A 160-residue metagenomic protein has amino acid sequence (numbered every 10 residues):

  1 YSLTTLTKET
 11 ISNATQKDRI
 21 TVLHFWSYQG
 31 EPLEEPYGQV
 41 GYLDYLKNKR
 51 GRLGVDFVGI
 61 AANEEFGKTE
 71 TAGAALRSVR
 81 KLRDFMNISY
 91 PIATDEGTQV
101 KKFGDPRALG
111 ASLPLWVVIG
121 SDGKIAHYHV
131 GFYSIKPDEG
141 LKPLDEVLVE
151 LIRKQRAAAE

Functional and structural regions predicted by a protein language model:
Y1-T21, D44-N48: A short beta-strand-turn-helix
I11-Q39: Short active-site neighborhood of thiol/selenol oxidoreductases, capturing the structured segment around
S12-Q16, K101-A108: Short amphipathic alpha-helix with an adjacent loop that forms part of the alpha/beta core around
V22-L23, F57, W116: Hydrophobic beta-strand anchors of alpha/beta hydrolase catalytic cores
F25-S27, I60-N63, A93-G97, G120-S121 (+1 more regions): Active-site-proximal beta-strand/loop segments in catalytic clefts of secreted hydrolases
E31-M86, G97-F103: Structural microenvironment flanking redox-active thiols in thiol-disulfide oxidoreductases
N87-P91, P106-V117: Structural micro-motif
S112-E160: Thiol-/selenol-based redox modules, centered on thioredoxin-like and closely related oxidoreductase domains
